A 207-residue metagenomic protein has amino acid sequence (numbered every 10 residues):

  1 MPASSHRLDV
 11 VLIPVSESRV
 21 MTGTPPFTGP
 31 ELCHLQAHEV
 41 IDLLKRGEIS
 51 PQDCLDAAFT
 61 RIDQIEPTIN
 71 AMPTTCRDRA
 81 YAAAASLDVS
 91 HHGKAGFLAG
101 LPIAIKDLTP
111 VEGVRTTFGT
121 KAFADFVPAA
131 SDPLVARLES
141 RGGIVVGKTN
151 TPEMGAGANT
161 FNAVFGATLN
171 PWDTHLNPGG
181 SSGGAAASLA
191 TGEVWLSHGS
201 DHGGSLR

Functional and structural regions predicted by a protein language model:
M1-C76, Y81: An N-terminal boundary/leader segment
Q52-D56, P102, V135, E139: Hydrophobic face of alpha-helices
A58, A80, K106, L138 (+1 more regions): Conserved hydrophobic/aromatic pocket- or pore-lining residues that grip, position, or stack substrates in active sites
R61, I65, A83, L87 (+3 more regions): Short alpha-helical functional segments enriched in proximate histidine and acidic residues
D78-A85, G142-G143, P152: Long amphipathic alpha-helix in the N-terminal Rossmann-like dinucleotide-binding domain of NAD(P)-dependent
S90-T109, G143, K148-N150: Glycine-rich, aromatic-flanked loop segments that form ligand/cofactor-binding clefts across common enzyme folds
F97-L134: Enzymes and membrane/adaptor proteins characterized by extended Gly/Ser/Thr/Asp/Glu-rich, aromatic-dotted
A130-R207: Short glycine/serine-rich loop segments
